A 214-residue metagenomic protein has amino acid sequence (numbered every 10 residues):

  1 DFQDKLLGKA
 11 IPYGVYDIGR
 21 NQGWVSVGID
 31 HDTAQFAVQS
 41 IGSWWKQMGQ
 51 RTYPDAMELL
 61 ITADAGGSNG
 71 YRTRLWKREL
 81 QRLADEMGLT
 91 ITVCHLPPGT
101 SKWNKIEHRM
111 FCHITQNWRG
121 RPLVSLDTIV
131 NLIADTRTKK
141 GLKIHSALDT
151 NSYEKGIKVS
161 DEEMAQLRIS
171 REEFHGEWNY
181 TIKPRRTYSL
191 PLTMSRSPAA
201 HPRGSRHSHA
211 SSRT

Functional and structural regions predicted by a protein language model:
D1-T62, G66-G67: Electropositive, glycine- and tryptophan-enriched low-complexity nucleic-acid-binding patches
S40, W44, L75-E79, R109-I114: Alpha-helical scaffold elements adjacent to nucleotide-binding pockets in ATP/GTP-utilizing enzyme cores
E58-A65, V93-P98, L132-I133: Extended hydrophobic secondary-structure segments that form protein cores and membrane-embedded regions
A63-W76, P97-W103: Acidic, metal-coordinating catalytic cores used for nucleic-acid/nucleotide bond scission and strand-transfer chemistry
W76-T92: Two-metal-ion acidic nuclease core segments, chiefly of the RNase H-like superfamily
V93-T115: RNase H-like two-metal-ion nuclease catalytic core shared by retroviral integrases and related mobile-element nucleases
G120-S208: C-terminal accessory extensions appended to soluble enzyme cores
